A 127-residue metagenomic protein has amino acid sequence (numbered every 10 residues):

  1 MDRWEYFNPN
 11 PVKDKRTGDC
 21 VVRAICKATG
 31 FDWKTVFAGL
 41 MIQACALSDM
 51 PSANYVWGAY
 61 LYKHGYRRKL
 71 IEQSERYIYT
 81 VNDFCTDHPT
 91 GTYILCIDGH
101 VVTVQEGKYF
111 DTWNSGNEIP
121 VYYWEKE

Functional and structural regions predicted by a protein language model:
M1-K69: Active-site nucleophile-adjacent alpha helix/oxyanion-hole segment immediately C-terminal to the catalytic cysteine
A44-G99, Q105-N114: Conserved active-site-adjacent core of cysteine acyl-enzyme catalytic domains
F110-E127: Noncatalytic regulatory segments and standalone regulatory/sensor domains
